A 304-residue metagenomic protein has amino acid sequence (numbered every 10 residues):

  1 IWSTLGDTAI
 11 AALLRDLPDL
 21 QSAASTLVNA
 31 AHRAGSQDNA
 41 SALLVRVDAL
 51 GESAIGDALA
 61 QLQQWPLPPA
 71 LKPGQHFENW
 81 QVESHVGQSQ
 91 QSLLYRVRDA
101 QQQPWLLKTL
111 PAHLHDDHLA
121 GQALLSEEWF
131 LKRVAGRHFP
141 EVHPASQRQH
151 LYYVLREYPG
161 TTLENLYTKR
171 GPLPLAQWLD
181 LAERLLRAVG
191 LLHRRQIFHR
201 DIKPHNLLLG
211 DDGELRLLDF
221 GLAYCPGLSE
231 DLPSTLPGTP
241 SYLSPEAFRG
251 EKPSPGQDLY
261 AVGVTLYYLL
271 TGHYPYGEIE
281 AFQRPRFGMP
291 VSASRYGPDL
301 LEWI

Functional and structural regions predicted by a protein language model:
H115-R133: AlphaC helix of the eukaryotic protein kinase fold
E141-L151: Short beta-strand micro-motifs within the conserved protein kinase catalytic domain, predominantly in the N-lobe
Q149-T162: Conserved short submotifs of the Hanks-type protein kinase catalytic core that shape the nucleotide-binding pocket
L163-L173: AlphaC helix of the protein kinase catalytic domain
L181-A182: Activation segment signature within eukaryotic-like protein kinase domains
R187-I197: Protein kinase catalytic-loop region centered on the HRD/HxD motif
S241-I304: C-terminal lobe helix-coil module of Hanks-type protein kinase domains
